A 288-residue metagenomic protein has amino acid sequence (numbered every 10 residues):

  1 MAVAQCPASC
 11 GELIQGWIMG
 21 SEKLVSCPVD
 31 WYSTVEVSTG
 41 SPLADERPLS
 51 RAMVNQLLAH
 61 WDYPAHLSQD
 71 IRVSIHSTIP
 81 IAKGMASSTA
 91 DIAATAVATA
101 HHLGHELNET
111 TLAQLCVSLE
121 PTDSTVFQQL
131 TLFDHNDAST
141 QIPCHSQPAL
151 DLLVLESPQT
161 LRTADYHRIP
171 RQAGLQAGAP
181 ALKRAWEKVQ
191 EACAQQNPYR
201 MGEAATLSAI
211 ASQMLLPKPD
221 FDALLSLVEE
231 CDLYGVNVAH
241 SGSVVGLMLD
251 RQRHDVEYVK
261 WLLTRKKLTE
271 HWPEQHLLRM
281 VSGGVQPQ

Functional and structural regions predicted by a protein language model:
M1-K83: ATP-binding N-lobe of GHMP and related small-molecule kinases
A4-C6, G16-I18, S26-V29, S124-V126 (+3 more regions): Solvent-exposed alpha-helices and their adjacent loops that cap or buttress functional pockets in soluble metabolic
Q56, H60, A98-H105, S118: Active-site catalytic microenvironments for nucleophilic, acid-base chemistry
I79-I81, S208, S243: A short, flexible beta-alpha/helix-coil linker loop
K83-E109, T125: DPxDG-like acidic metal-binding loop motif
N108-Y234, D250-T264, L268-Q288: ATP-dependent small-molecule kinase catalytic core of the GHMP/sugar-kinase superfamily and closely related
A239-G246: Small/polar glycine-rich anion-binding or flexible loop at a beta-alpha turn
